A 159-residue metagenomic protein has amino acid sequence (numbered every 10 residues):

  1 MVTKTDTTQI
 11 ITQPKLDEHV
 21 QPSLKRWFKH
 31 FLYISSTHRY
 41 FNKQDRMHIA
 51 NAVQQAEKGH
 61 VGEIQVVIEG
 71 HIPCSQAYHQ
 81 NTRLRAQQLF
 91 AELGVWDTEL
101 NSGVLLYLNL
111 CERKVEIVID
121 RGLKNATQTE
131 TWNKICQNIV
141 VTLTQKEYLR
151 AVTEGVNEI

Functional and structural regions predicted by a protein language model:
V2-L143, E147-I159: Divalent-cation
